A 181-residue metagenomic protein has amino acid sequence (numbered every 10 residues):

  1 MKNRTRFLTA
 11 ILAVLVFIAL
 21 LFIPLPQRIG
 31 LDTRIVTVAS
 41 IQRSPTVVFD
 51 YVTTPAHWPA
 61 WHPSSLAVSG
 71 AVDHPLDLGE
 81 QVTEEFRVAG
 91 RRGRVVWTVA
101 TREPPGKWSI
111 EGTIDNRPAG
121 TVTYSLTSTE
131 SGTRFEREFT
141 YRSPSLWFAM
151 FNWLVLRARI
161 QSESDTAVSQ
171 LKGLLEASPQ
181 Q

Functional and structural regions predicted by a protein language model:
N3, E111-T166, L171-G173: Beta-strand/loop substructures that line and gate deep hydrophobic ligand-binding cavities in soluble
R4-S69, D73, D77: Hydrophobic ligand-binding cavity/cleft-lining segments
L31-T33, H74, L78, R91 (+2 more regions): Residue-level preference for beta-strand/loop junctions
R34-V36, R92-W97, P118-T123: Short, surface-exposed coil-to-beta transition loops
I41, Y51, P75, R92 (+1 more regions): Solvent-exposed, acidic/flexible segments
Q42-T46, D73-L76, A100-K107, S125-R134 (+1 more regions): A short, structured loop/turn motif at beta-sheet edges
V47-V52, W58, V82, V99 (+4 more regions): Hydrophobic pocket/interface hotspot
A56-K107: Short beta-edge strand/loop motif at the mouth of beta-sheet-based domains
